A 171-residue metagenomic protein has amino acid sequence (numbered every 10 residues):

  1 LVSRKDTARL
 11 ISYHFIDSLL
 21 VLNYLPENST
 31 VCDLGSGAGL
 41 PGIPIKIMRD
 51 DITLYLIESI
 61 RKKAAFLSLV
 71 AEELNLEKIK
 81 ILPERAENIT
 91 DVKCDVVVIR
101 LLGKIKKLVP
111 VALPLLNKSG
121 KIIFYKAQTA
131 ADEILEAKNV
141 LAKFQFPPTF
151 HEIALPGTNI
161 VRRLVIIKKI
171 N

Functional and structural regions predicted by a protein language model:
L1-N28, C32, K62-I79: Class I SAM-dependent transferase core
A38-D51: Conserved SAM-binding loop of SAM-dependent methyltransferases across substrates and taxa, primarily the Class I
R49, L116-K118: Helix-to-beta-strand junctions that scaffold the AdoMet/dcAdoMet cofactor pocket in Class I SAM-dependent enzymes
T53-E58: Conserved SAM-binding motif I beta-strand of class I
L82-N88, G103: Conserved SAM/SAH-binding loop
E87-V96: A short acidic, Gly/Pro-enriched loop at the edge of an enzyme's catalytic core that lines a small-molecule cofactor
S119-D132: Conserved beta-strand signature within the Rossmann-like core of class I S-adenosyl-L-methionine
T129-N171: Active-site capping/gating segments
